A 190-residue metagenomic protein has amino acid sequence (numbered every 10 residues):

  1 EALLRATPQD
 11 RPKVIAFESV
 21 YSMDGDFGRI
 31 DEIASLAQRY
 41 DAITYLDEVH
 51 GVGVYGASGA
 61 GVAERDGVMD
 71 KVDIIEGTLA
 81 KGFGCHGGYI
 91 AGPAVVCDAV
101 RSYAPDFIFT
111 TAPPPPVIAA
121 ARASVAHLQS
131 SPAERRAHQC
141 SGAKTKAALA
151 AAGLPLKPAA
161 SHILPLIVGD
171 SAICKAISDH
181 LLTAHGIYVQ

Functional and structural regions predicted by a protein language model:
E1-L46: Active-site phosphate-binding strand-loop segment of PLP-dependent enzymes
K13, E76, T110-T111, L154-A160: Short beta-strand
S22, R122-A126, S161-G169: A short beta-alpha structural unit
E64-A99: Active-site PLP attachment segment
A104-P113: A short glycine-threonine-serine/GTX helix/turn-capping micro-motif
A112-S130, A137, S141-K144, A150-P155: Structural motif of enzymes handling amino- and sulfur-group chemistry
R136-A143, A150-H185: Conserved PLP-binding catalytic core of the aspartate aminotransferase-like
